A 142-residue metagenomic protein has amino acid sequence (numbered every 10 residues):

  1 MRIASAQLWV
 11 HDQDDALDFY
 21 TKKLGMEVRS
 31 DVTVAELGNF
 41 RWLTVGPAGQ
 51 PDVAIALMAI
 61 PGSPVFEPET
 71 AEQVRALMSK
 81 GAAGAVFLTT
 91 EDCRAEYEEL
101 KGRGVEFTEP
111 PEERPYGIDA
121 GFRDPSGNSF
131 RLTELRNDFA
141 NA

Functional and structural regions predicted by a protein language model:
M1-R2, M78-A83, R114: Short glycine-enriched loop/turn motifs at secondary-structure junctions
A4-L8, T33, R41-G46, F87-L88 (+1 more regions): Vicinal oxygen chelate
W9-P61: Core segments of cupin and vicinal oxygen chelate
Q13, C93-R94: Residues at or immediately preceding the N-termini of alpha-helices
G62-F66, D138-N141: A short local loop/turn or secondary-structure capping micro-motif enriched for an aromatic residue
P64-E69, A95: Short, composition-biased local secondary-structure segments
A71-A76: Short, P/G- and charge-enriched loop/turn segments at secondary-structure junctions
